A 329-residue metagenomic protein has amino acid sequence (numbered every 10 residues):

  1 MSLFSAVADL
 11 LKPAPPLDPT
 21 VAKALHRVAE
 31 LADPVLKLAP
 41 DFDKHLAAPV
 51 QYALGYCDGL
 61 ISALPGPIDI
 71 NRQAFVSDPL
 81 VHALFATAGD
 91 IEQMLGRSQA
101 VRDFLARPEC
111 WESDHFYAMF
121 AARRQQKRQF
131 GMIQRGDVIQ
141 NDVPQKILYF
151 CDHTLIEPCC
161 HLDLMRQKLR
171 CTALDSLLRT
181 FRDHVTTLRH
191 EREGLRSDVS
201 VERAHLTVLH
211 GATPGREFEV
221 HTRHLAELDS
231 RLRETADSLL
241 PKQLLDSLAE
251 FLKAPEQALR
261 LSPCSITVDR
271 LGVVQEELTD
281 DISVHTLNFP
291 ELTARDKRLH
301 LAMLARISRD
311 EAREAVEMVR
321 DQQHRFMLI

Functional and structural regions predicted by a protein language model:
M1-K146, A305-I329: Extended, charged helical scaffold/adaptor regions
F4-A8, Y117, F130, G136 (+5 more regions): Intrinsically disordered, low-complexity regions
D9, E30, G59, R179 (+5 more regions): Charged/polar, solvent-exposed surface patches and flexible loops
A14, D18-V21, D43, A47 (+12 more regions): Amphipathic alpha-helical coiled-coil segments with heptad-repeat character
R97-H205: Charged heptad-repeat coiled-coil "rod" segments that mediate homo-/hetero-oligomerization in large eukaryotic
E191-L278: Long, positively charged binding patches that form subdomain-scale interaction surfaces for polyanionic ligands
K242-I329: C-terminal modules of long, charged coiled-coil scaffolds in eukaryotic assembly complexes
